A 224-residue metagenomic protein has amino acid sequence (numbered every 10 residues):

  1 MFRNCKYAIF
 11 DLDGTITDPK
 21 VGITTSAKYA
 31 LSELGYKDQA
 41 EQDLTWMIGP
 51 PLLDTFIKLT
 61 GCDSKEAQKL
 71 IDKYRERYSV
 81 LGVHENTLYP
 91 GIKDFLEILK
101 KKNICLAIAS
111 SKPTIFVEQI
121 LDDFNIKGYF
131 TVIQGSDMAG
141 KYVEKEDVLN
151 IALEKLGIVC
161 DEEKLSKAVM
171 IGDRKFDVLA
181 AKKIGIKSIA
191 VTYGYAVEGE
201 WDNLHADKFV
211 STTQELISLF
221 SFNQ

Functional and structural regions predicted by a protein language model:
F2-D94, K102: N-terminal helical cap/lid subdomain that shapes the substrate entry/recognition surface in HAD-like hydrolases
Y7, K145-V178: Conserved Lys-Pro-Asp/Glu-containing loop-to-beta segment of HAD-superfamily phosphomonoesterases, centered on
K37, K127-T131, V159: Conserved H-loop
K93-K100, L153, V178-K182: Surface-exposed amphipathic alpha-helices with a cationic face
F95-L121, F130, Q134: Substrate-recognition element of Asp-dependent hydrolases with the DxDx(T/V) motif
K127-Y142: A short, structured active-site edge motif that brings together acidic residues
M170-S211: Acidic, Mg2+-coordinating phosphoryl-transfer loop and its flanking beta/alpha structural elements, shared across
